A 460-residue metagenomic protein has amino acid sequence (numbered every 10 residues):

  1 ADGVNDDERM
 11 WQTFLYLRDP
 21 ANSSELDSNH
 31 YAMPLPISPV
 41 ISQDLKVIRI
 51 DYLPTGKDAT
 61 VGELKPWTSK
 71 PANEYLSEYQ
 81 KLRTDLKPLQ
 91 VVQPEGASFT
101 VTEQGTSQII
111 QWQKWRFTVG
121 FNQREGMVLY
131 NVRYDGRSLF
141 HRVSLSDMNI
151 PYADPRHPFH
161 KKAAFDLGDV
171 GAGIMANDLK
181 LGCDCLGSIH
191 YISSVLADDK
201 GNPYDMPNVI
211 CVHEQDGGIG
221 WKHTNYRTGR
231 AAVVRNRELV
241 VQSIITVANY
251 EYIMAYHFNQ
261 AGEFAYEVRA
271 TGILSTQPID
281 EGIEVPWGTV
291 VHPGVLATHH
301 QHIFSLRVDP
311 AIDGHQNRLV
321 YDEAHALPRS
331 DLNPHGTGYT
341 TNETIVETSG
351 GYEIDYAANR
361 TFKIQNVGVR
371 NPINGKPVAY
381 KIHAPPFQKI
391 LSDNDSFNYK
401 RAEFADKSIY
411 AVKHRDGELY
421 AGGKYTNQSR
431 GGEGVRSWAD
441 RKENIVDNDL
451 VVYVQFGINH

Functional and structural regions predicted by a protein language model:
A1-V4, R18-E263, R269, I273-H460: Extended effector regions of multi-domain proteins
D2-F14: Long, charge-dense tracts
